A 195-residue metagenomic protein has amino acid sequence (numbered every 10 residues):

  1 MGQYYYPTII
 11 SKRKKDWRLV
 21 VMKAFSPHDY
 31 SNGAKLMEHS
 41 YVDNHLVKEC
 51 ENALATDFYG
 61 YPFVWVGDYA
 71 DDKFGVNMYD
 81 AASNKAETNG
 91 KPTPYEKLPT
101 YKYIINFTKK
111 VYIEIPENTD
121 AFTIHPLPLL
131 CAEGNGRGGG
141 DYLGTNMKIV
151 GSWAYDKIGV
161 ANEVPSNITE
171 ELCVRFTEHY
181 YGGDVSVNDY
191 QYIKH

Functional and structural regions predicted by a protein language model:
M1-P27: Short, extreme N-terminal segment that most often corresponds to the first beta-strand
S31-H195: Low-complexity intrinsically disordered segments
